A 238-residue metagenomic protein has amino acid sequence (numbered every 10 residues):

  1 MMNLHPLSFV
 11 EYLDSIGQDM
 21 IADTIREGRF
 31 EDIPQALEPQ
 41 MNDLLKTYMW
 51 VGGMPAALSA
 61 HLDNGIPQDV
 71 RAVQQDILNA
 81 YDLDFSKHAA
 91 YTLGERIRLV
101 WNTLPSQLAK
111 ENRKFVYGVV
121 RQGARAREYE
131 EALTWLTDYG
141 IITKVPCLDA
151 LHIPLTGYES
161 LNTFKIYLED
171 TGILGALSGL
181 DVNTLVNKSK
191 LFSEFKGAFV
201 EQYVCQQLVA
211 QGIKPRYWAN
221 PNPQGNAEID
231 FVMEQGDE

Functional and structural regions predicted by a protein language model:
M1-A109: Interdomain motor-coupling "hinge/lid" segment immediately C-terminal to the ATP-binding subdomain of NTP-driven enzymes
L58-G236: Accessory nucleic acid-recognition modules appended to NTPase machines
